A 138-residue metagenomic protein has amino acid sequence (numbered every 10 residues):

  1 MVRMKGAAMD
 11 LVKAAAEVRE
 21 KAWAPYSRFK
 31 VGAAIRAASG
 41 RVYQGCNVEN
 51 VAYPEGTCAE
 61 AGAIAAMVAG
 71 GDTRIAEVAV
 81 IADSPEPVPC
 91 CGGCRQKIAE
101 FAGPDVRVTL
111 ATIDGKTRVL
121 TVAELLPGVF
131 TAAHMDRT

Functional and structural regions predicted by a protein language model:
V2-A24, D72-T138: C-terminal binding/interaction regions
A15, A33-A34, A63: Small-residue (primarily alanine) positions within well-ordered alpha-helices, especially packing/interaction faces
A24-R28, R41: Charged, well-structured alpha/beta interaction segments
R28-A37: Short beta-strand scaffold segments in enzyme catalytic cores
R36, A65-D72: Alpha-helix C-terminal capping segments
R41-V42, T117: Hydrophobic "anchor" residues
C46, P54-A65, E86-F101: Local cysteine-cluster metal-coordination motifs and their immediate loop/turn environment, predominantly Fe-S cluster
N50-V51, L125: A short acidic/small-residue loop/turn micro-motif
